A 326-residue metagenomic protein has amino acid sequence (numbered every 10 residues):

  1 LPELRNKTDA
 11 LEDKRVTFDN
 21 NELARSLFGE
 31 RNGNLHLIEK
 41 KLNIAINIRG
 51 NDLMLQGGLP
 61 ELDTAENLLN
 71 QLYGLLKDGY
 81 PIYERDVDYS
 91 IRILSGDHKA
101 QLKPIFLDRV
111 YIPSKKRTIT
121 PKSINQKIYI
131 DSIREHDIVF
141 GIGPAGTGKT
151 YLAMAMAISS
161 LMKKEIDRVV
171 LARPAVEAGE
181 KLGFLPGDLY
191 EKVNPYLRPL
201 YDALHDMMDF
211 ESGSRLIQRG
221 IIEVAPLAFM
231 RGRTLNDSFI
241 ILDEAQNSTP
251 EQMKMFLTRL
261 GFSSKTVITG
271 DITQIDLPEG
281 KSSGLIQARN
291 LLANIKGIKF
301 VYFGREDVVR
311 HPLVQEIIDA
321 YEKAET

Functional and structural regions predicted by a protein language model:
L1-D9, T326: Acidic, low-complexity intrinsically disordered tails
N6-S26: Short glycine-/aliphatic-rich beta-strand segments at the starts of folded cytosolic domains
F18-N20, I48-G50, G57, R173 (+2 more regions): Flexible glycine-/small-residue-rich
L23-K40: Short amphipathic alpha-helix segments
K40-N47: A short, structured beta-strand/loop element
N47-F106: Interdomain "pre-motor" coupling segment immediately N-terminal to P-loop NTPase/helicase cores
G96-I124: Conserved loop-to-helix interface motifs that mediate assembly, gating, or partner/ligand docking in ancient ring
P113-L242, Q246-T326: Conserved helicase motor core of SF1/SF2 NTP-dependent helicases
